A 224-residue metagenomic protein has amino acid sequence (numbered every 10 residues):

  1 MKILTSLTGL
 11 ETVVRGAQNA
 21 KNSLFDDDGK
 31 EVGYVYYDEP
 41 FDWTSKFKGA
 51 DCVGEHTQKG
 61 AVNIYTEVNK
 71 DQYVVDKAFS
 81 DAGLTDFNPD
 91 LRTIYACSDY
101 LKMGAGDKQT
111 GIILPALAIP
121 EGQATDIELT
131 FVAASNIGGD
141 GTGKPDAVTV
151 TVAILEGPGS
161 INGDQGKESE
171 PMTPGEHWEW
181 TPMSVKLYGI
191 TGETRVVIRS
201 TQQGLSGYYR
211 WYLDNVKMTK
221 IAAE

Functional and structural regions predicted by a protein language model:
K2-K77: Extracellular carbohydrate-recognition regions
I94, V148, A153, P158-I161: Small-residue (G/S/T/A) turn/hinge positions that recur once per unit in extracellular repeat modules
S98-E128, T181-P182, L213: Short beta-strands within extracellular/lumenal beta-sheet-rich domains
G106-D107, P120-Q123, A134-A147, L205-G207: Extended, low-complexity, turn-rich repeat/linker tracts enriched in Gly/Pro/Ser/Thr and Asp/Glu that occur
Q109, Q202-I221: Extracellular carbohydrate recognition
I112, E128, G138-V152: Beta-strand acidic-aromatic groove motif in beta-rich domains, primarily in extracellular
L114, E121, T125-I137, E193-Q203 (+1 more regions): Extracellular beta-strand-rich recognition modules
S160-T191: Extracellular carbohydrate recognition and processing domains and analogous Trp-centered ligand-binding platforms
